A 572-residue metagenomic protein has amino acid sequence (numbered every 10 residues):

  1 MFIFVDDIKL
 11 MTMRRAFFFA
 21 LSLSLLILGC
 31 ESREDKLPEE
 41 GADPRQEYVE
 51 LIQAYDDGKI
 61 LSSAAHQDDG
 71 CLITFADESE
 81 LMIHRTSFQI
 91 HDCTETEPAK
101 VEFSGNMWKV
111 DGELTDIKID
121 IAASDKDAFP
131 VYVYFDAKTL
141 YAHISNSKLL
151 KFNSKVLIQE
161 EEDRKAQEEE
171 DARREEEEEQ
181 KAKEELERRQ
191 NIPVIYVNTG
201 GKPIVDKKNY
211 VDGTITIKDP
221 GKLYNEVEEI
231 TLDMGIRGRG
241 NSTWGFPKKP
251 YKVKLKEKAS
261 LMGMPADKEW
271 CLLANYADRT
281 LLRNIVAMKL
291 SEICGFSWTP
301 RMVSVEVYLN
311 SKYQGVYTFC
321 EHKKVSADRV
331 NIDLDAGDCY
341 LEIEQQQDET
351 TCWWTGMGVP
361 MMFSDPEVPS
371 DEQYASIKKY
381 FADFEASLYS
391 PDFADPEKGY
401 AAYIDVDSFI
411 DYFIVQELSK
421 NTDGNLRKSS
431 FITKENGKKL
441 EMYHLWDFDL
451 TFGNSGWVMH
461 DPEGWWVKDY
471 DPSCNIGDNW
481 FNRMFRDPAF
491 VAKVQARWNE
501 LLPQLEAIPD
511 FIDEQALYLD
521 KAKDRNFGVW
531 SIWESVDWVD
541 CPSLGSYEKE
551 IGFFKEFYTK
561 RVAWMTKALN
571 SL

Functional and structural regions predicted by a protein language model:
F2-A16, A20, E31-S32: Positively charged n-region of N-terminal signal peptides that target proteins for export
I27-G29: C-terminal motif of bacterial Sec signal peptides marking the signal peptidase cleavage site
E31-E175: Collagen/collagen-like triple-helix sequence repeat recognition
E179-V286: Conserved NTP-binding catalytic cores of kinases and kinase-like/nucleotidyltransferase enzymes across multiple kinase
I192, P203-V205, S242, F246 (+2 more regions): Middle-to-C-terminal accessory/interaction subdomains
T199-G201, G238-G240, E257, A274-Y276 (+6 more regions): Short, flexible loop/turn elements at secondary-structure junctions
K254, A259-S260, A274-N275, G295-P300 (+1 more regions): Internal "kinase-insert"/substrate-recognition segments embedded within catalytic cores of ATP-dependent enzymes
C294-E306, N421: Short, well-structured beta-strand/strand-turn elements
